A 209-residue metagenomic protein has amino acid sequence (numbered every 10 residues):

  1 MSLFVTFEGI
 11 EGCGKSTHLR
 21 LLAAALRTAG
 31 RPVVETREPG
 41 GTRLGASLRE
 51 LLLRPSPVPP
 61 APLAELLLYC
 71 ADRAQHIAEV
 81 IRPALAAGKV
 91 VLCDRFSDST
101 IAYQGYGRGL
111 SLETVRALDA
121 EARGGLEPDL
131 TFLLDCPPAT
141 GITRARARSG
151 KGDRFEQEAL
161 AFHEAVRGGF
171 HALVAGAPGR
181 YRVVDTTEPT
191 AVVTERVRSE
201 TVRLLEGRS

Functional and structural regions predicted by a protein language model:
M1-F4: Pre-Walker A (Motif I) flank of P-loop NTPase domains
F7: Hydrophobic anchor at the beta1->P-loop junction of P-loop NTPases
G12: Walker A (P-loop) phosphate-binding loop of P-loop NTPases
K15: Conserved lysine of the Walker
H18: Hydrophobic positions on the alpha1 helix immediately C-terminal to the Walker A/P-loop
A23, A139-S209: NTP-dependent small-molecule kinase module
A29-R123, R196: ATP-dependent small-molecule kinase phosphotransfer cores that center on conserved nucleotide phosphate-binding segments
T100-G168: A glycine- and Lys/Arg-enriched "phosphate-lid" helix/loop adjacent to the NTP-binding pocket of small-molecule kinases
